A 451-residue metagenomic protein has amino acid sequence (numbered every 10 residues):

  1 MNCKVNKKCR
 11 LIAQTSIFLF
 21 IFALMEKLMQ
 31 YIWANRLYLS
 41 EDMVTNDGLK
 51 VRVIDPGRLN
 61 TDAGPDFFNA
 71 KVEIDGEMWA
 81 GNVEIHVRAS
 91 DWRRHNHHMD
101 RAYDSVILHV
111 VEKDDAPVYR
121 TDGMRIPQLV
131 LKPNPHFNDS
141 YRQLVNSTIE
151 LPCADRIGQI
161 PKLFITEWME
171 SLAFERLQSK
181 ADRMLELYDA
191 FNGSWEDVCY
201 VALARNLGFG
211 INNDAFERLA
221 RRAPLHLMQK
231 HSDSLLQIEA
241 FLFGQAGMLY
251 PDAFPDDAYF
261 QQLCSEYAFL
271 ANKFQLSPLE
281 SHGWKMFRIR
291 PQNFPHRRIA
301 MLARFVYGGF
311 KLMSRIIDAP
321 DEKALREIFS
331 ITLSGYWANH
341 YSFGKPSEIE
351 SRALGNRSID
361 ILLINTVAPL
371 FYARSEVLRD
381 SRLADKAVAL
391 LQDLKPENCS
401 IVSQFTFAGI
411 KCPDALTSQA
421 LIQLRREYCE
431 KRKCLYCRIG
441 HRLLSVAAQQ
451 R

Functional and structural regions predicted by a protein language model:
I12-L24: Short, Lys/Arg-enriched N-terminal segments with co-localized hydrophobic residues within the first ~10-30 amino acids
I32-R88, Y103: N-terminal ordered "arm"
P56-T61, N69-I74, D91-M99, D114-R120 (+2 more regions): Catalytic micro-motifs at enzyme active sites that drive phosphoryl/nucleotidyl and oxygen chemistry
V106, V110-I165: Compact, glycine/acidic-enriched structural inserts
R142-E196: Extended, acidic-biased charged interface segments
L172-A420, K433: Hydrophobic, aromatic-lined core segments that form the binding pocket/scaffold for planar heteroaromatic ligands
F407-R451: Acidic, carboxylate-rich catalytic segments that either coordinate divalent cations
